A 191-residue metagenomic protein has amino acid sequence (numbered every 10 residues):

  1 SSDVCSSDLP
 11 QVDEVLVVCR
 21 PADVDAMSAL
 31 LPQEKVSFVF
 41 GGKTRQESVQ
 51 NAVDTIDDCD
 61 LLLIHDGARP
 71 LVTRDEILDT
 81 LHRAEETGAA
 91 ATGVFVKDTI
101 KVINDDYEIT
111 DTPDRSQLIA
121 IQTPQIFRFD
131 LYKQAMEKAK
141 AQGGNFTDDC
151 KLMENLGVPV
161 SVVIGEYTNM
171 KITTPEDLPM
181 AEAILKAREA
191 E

Functional and structural regions predicted by a protein language model:
S1-S6: Short, small-residue-biased leader/transition segments that mark boundaries at the very start of proteins
D13-V15, G88-A89, P159: Residues at the starts of beta-strands that form the adenosine-phosphate
L16-R20, G93: Short internal beta-strands
D23-L30: Acidic helix N-cap motif at the loop->helix transition within catalytic regions of sugar-transfer enzymes
P32-R45: Conserved donor nucleotide-binding strand/loop of the catalytic core
R45-D105, Q122: Conserved beta-loop-beta/alpha segment of the NTase-like Rossmann-fold superfamily that binds/positions NTPs
K101-F127: Short, flexible, basic/aromatic active-site loop/helix in glycosyltransferases
L118-E191: Conserved alpha/beta core of the MobA/IspD/sugar-nucleotide pyrophosphorylase nucleotidyltransferase superfamily
